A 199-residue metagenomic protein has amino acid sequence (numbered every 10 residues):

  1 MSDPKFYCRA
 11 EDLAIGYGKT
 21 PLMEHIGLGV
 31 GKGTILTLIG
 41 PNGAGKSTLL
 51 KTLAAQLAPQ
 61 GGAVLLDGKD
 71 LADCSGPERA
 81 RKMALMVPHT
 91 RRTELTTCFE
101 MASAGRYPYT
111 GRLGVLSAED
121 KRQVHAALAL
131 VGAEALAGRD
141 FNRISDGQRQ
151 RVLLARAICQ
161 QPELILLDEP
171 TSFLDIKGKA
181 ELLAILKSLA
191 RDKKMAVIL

Functional and structural regions predicted by a protein language model:
C8, M23-H25: Conserved structural motif at the start of ABC-family nucleotide-binding domains
I39-P41: The feature captures the beta-strand-to-loop junction immediately N-terminal to the Walker
A54: Helix-to-loop junction immediately C-terminal to a conserved catalytic motif
G62-D70: Conserved ABC transporter NBD signature motif
V115, D140-I144, Q148: Conserved ABC ATPase signature
Q161: Conserved catalytic motifs of ABC-family nucleotide-binding domains
I165-E169: Catalytic Walker B motif of ABC-type/P-loop ATPase nucleotide-binding domains
